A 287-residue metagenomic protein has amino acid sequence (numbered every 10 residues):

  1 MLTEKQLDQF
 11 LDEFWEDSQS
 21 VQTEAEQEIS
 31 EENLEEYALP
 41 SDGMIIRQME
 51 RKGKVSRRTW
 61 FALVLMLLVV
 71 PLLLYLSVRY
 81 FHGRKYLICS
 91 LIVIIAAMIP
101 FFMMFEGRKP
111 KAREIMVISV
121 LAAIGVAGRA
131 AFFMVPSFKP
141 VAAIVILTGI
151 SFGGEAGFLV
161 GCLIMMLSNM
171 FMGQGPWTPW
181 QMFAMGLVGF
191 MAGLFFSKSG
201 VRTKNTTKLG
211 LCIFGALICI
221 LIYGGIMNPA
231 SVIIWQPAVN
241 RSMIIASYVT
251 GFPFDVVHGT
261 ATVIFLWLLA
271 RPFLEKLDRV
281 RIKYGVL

Functional and structural regions predicted by a protein language model:
L2-T3, L7-G53, K283-L287: Intrinsically disordered, low-complexity non-transmembrane regions of multi-pass membrane transporters
N33, Y37-I146: Hydrophobic transmembrane alpha-helices
G43-V93, T178-W180, L194-L287: Membrane-embedded alpha-helical hairpins and interfacial helices in multi-pass inner-membrane proteins
P100-M103, V141-G157, M191, F195: Generic transmembrane alpha-helix motif of multi-pass integral membrane proteins
K111-E114, G154-L159, K204-L209: Membrane-helix interface segments
S119, A123, A127, A143 (+10 more regions): Residue-level signature of the transmembrane alpha-helical core of multi-pass small-molecule transporters
V126-A142, C162-F196, V239: Interfacial aromatic-anchored transmembrane helix boundaries in multi-pass membrane proteins
